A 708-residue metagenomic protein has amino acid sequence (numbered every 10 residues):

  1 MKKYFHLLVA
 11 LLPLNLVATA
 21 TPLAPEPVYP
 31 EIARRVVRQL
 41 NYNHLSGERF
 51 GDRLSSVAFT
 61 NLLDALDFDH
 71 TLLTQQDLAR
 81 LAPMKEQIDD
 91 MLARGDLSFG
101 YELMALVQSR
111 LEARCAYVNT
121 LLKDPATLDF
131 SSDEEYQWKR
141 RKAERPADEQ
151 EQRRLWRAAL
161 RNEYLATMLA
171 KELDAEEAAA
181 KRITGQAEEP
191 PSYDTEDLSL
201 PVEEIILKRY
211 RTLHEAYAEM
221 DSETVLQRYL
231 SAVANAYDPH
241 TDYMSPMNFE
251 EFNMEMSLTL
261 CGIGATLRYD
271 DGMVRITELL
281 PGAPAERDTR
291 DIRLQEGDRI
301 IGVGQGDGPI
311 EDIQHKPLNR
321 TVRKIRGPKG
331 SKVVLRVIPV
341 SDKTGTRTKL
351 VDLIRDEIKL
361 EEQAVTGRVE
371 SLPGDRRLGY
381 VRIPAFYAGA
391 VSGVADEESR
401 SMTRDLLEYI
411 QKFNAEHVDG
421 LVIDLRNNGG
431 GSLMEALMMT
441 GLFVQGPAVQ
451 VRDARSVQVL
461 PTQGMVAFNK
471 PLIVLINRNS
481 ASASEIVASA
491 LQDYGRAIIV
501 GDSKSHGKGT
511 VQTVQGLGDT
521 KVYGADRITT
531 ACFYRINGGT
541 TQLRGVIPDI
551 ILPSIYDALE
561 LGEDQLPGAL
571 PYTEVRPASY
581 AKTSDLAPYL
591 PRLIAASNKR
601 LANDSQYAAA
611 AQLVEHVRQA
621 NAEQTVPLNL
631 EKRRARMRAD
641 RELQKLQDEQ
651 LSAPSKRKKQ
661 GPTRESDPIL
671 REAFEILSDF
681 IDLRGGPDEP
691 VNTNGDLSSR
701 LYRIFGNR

Functional and structural regions predicted by a protein language model:
M1-Y4, R708: Positively charged n-region of N-terminal signal peptides that target proteins for export
H6-N15: Bacterial N-terminal signal peptides
L14-P25, G685: Bacterial Sec-dependent signal peptides at the C-terminal "C-region" and cleavage site
A20-A24, R38-G51, E215-S222, D238-G262 (+6 more regions): Cleft-lining beta-strand/loop regions that shape enzyme active-site pockets
P30-V37, G51-L63, H70, L78 (+25 more regions): Extracytoplasmic/secreted envelope proteins and their assembly/folding machinery, especially bacterial periplasmic
F50-S56, L63-W138, H214-D271, K332-V334 (+5 more regions): Extended, small/polar residue-biased N-terminal targeting/export presequences and adjacent propeptide/linker tracts
D64-A65, E86, G100, A105 (+4 more regions): PDZ/PDZ-like domain segments forming the peptide/carboxylate-binding groove, activating on the N-terminal beta-strands
W138, A166-Q186, E196-K208, T540-L701: Conserved functional hotspot residues or short segments at active or partner-binding sites across diverse domains
